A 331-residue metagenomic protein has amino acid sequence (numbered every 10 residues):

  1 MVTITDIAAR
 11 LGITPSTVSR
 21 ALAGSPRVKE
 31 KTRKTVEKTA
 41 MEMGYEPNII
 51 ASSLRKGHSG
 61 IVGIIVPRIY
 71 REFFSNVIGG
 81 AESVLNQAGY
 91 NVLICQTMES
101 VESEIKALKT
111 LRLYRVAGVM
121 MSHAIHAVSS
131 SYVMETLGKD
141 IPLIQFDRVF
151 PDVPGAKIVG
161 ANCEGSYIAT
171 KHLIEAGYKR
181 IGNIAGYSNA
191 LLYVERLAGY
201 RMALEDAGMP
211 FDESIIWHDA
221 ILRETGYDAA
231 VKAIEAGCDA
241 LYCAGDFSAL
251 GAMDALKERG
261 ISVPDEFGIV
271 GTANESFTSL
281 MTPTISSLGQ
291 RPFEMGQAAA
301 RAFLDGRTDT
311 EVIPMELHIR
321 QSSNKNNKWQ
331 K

Functional and structural regions predicted by a protein language model:
M1-G60: N-terminal helix-turn-helix DNA-binding module of bacterial transcription factors
V2-T3, G60-K171, E175, A229 (+1 more regions): Alpha-helical recognition/docking segments in bacterial nutrient-uptake and carbohydrate-utilization systems
I61, Y178-R180, D239: Residues that mark the start of a beta-strand
P67-N76, I94-S103, R148, I158-I168 (+4 more regions): Hinge/beta->alpha junction and helix N-cap segments in small-molecule ligand-binding domains
Q87-A88, K139, L204-F211, E235-A236 (+1 more regions): Short helix-capping segments at alpha-helix termini
R180, F211-I215, S262-I269: Short acidic capping loops at alpha-helix termini that bridge into adjacent secondary structure
A229-K331: Flexible loop/turn connectors
